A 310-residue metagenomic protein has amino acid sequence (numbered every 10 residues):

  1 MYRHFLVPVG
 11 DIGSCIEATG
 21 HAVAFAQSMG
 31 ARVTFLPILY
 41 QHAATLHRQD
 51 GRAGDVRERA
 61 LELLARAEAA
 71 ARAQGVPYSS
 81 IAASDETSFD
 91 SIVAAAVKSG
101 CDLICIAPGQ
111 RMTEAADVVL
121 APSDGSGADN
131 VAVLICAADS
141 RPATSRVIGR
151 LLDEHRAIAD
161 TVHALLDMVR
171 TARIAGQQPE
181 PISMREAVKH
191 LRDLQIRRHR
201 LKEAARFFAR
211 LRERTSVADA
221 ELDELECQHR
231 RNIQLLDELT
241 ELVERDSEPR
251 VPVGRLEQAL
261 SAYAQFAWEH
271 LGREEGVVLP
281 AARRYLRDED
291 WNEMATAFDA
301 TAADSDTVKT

Functional and structural regions predicted by a protein language model:
M1-Q49, I135: Small/aliphatic-rich secondary-structure junction motif
F25, A31-R32, V76, C101 (+1 more regions): Short glycine/serine/threonine/alanine-rich loop segments
G51-E62: A short acidic, glycine-rich active-site loop that binds or catalyzes chemistry on phosphate/adenosine moieties
R72-I104: Structural beta-alpha unit
L103-S126: Glycine-rich, Arg-bearing micro-motifs that act as flexible, cationic patches
C105-P108, A132-A138: Short beta-strand elements of ligand-binding domains
A137-R197, L201-T310: Small-residue-biased structural context
